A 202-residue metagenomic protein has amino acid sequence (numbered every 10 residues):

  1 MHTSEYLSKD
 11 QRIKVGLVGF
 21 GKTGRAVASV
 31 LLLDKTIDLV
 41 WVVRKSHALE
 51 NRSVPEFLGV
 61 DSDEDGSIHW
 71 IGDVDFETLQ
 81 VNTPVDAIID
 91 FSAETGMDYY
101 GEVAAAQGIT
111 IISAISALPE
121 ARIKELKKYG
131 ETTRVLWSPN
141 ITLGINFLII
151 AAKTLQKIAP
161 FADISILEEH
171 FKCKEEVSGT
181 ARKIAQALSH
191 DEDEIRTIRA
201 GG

Functional and structural regions predicted by a protein language model:
H2, Q11-K14, V18, K22-N82 (+1 more regions): C-terminal substrate-binding/catalytic lobe of Rossmann-fold NAD(P)-dependent oxidoreductases
L39, I111-I112, V135-W137: Hydrophobic beta-strand scaffold residues
E77-A87, F91-A114, E125: Rossmann-fold NAD(P) dinucleotide-binding segment
T95, Y99-V103, I115-V135, N146 (+1 more regions): Rossmann-fold NAD(P)-binding glycine/threonine-rich loop
I109, T133, H190: Short glycine/serine/threonine/alanine-rich loop segments
S116-L118, N140-T142, E169-F171: Short, ordered loop/turn segments at secondary-structure junctions
S138, T142-I164: Short, glycine-/small-residue-rich phosphate/pyrophosphate-handling segment
